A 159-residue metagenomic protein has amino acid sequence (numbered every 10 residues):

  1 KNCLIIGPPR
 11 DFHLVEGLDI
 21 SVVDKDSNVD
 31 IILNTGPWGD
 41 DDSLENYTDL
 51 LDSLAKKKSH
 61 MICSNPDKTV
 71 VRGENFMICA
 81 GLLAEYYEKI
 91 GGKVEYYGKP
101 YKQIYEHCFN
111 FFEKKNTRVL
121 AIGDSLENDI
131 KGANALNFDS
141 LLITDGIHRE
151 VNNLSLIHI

Functional and structural regions predicted by a protein language model:
K1-C3, Y96-D129: Conserved Lys-Pro-Asp/Glu-containing loop-to-beta segment of HAD-superfamily phosphomonoesterases, centered on
K1-D19: Active-site phosphate-binding/coordination module
L4, I31-T35, I62, L120-I122 (+1 more regions): Structural motif
V15, I122-N153: Acidic, Mg2+-coordinating phosphoryl-transfer loop and its flanking beta/alpha structural elements, shared across
D19-D30: Short acidic low-complexity segments
K56-H60, F138: A short helix->loop->beta-strand "cap" motif at the edges of active sites that frequently abuts
I62-H107: Glycine/Thr-rich beta-alpha phosphate-binding loop at enzyme active sites
I157-I159: Conserved small/polar residues in nucleotide/adenosyl-binding loops
